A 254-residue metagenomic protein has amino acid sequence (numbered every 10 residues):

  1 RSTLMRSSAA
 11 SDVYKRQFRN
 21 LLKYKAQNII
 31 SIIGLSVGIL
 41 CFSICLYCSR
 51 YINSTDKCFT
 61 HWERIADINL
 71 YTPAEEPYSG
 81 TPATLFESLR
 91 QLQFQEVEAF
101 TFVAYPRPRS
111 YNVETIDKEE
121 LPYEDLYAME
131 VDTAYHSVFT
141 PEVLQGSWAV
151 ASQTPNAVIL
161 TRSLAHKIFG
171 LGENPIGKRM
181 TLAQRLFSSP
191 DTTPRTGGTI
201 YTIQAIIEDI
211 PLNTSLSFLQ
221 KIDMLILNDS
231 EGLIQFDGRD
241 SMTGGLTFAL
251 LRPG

Functional and structural regions predicted by a protein language model:
R1-A10, Y14: Single conserved hydrophobic/aromatic residue that forms the stacking wall/gate of nucleotide- or nucleobase-binding
K15-L22: A short amphipathic helical element positioned immediately N-terminal to and/or at the very start of a transmembrane
Y24-N53, E63: Short, strongly hydrophobic transmembrane alpha-helices
C45-N112, P122, D229, Q235-R252: Membrane-proximal extracellular/periplasmic loop immediately following the first transmembrane helix
E75-T84, L121-L126, Q153-N156, I210-Q220 (+1 more regions): Solvent-exposed, non-transmembrane alpha-helical starts
F102-R109, V113-T154, Q204-I206, K221-M224: The feature marks short, hydrophobic/small-residue-biased sequence motifs that occur predominantly
D132-Q145, V158-G254: Mid-to-C-terminal secondary-structure elements that act as membrane-proximal/extracytoplasmic interface segments
